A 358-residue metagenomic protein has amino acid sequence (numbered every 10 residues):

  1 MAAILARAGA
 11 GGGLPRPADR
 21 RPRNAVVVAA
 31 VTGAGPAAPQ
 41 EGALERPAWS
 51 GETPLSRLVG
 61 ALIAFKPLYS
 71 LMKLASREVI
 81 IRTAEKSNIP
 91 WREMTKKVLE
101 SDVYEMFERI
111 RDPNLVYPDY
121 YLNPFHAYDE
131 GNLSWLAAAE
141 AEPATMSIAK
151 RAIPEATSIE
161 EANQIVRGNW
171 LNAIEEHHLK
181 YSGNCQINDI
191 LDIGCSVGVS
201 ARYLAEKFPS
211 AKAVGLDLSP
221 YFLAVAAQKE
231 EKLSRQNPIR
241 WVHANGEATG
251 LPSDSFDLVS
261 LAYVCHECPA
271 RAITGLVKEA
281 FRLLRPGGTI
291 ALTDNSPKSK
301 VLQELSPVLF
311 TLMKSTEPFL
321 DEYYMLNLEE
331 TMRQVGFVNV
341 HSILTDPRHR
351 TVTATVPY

Functional and structural regions predicted by a protein language model:
M1-A30: N-terminal chloroplast transit peptides
G35-M146: N-terminal auxiliary segments of SAM/dcSAM-dependent transferases
A141-D189, Y203: Conserved alpha-helix/loop element of class I SAM-dependent methyltransferases that forms part of the SAM/SAH-binding
N184-A248, G275: Class I SAM-dependent methyltransferase SAM/SAH-binding core
E247-V259: A short acidic, Gly/Pro-enriched loop at the edge of an enzyme's catalytic core that lines a small-molecule cofactor
D257-R271: A short SAM/SAH-binding and catalytic strip from SAM-dependent methyltransferases
T274, T289-T345: C-terminal alpha-helical "lid/dimerization" subdomain adjacent to the S-adenosyl-L-methionine
T274-P286: A short glycine-rich, Lys/Arg-flanked "PGG" loop and its adjoining helix->strand segment in the class I
